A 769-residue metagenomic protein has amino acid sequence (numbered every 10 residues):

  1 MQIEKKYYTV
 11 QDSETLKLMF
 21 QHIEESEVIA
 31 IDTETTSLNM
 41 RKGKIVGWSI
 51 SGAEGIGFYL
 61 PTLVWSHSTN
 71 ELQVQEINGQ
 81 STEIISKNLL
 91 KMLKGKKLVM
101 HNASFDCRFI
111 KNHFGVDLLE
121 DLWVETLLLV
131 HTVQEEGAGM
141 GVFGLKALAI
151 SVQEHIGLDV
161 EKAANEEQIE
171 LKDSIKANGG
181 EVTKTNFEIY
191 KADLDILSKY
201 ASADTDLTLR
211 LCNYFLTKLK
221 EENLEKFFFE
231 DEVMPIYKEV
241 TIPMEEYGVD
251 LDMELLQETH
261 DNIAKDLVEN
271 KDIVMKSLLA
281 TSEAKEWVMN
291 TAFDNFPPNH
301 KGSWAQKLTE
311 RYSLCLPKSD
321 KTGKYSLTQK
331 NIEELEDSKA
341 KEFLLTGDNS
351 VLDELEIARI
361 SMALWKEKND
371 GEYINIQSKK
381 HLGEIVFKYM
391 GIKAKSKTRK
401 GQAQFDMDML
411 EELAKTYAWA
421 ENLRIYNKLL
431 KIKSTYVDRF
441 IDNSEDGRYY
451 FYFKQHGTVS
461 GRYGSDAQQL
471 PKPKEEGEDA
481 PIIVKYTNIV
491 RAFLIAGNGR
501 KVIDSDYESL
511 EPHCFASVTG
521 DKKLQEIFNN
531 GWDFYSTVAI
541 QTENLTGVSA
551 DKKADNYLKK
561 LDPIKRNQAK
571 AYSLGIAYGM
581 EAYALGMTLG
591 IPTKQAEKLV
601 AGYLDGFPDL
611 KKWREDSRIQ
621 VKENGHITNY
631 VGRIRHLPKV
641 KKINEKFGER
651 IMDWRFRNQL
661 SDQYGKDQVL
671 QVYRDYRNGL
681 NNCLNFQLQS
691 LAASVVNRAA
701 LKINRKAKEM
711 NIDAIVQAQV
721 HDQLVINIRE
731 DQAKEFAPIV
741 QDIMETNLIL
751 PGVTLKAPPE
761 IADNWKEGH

Functional and structural regions predicted by a protein language model:
M1-S68, Q73-Q75, L119-D121, M140 (+12 more regions): Conserved "right-hand" nucleotidyltransferase catalytic core of DNA-directed polymerases
L18-E24, V74-K96: Short, basic/hydrophobic alpha-helical segments
I29-I31, H101, V124-L127, L494-L510: Conserved catalytic palm subdomain of right-hand nucleotidyl-transferase polymerases, strongest for RNA-directed enzymes
L38-N39, W48, S104-V116, L129-Q134 (+3 more regions): Short active-site loop/helix that positions an aromatic residue
D117-E135, G144-A147, G531-Y535: Conserved beta-strand -> loop -> alpha-helix junction used to position metal-binding or nucleic-acid-contacting
I242-E246, D446-F451, Q455-T458, T546-I712 (+3 more regions): Conserved catalytic core of nucleic-acid polymerases
G606-P608, D742-P751: A common structural junction motif
D731-P738: Short, conserved charged micro-motifs
